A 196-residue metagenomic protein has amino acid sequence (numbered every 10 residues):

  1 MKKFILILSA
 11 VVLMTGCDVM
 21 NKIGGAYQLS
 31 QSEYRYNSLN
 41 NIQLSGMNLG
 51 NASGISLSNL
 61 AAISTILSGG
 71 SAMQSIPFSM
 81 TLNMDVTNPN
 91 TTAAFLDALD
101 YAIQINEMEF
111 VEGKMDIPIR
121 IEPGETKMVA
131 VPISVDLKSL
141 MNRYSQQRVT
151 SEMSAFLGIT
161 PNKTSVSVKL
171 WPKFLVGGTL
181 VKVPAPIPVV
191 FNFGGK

Functional and structural regions predicted by a protein language model:
M1-F4: Positively charged n-region of N-terminal signal peptides that target proteins for export
L13-G16: C-terminal motif of bacterial Sec signal peptides marking the signal peptidase cleavage site
D18-N21: Bacterial signal peptide processing site
N37-S75: Post-signal-peptide N-terminal segment of Sec-exported extracytoplasmic proteins
F78, V86-A93: Asparagine-centered strand-capping/turn motif at beta-strand->loop junctions
T92-L99, G113: Short, hydrophobic/aromatic beta-strand segments
E107, V111-Q146: Intrinsically disordered, low-complexity Pro/Gly/Ser/Thr-rich segments with frequent PxxP/GP/PP motifs and embedded
L137-K196: Terminal connector regions
